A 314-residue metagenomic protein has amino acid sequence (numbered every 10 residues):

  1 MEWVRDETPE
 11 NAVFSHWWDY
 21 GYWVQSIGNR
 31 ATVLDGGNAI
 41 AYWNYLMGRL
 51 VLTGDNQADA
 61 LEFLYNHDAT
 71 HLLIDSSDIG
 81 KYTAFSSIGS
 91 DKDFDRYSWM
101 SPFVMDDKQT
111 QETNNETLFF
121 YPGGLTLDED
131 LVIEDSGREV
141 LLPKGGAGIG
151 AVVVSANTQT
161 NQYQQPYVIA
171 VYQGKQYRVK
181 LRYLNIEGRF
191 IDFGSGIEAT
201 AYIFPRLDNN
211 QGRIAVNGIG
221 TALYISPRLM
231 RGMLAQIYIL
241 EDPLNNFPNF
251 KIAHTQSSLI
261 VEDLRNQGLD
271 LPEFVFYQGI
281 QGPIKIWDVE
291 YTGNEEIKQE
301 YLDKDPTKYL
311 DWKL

Functional and structural regions predicted by a protein language model:
M1-L314: Extracytoplasmic
